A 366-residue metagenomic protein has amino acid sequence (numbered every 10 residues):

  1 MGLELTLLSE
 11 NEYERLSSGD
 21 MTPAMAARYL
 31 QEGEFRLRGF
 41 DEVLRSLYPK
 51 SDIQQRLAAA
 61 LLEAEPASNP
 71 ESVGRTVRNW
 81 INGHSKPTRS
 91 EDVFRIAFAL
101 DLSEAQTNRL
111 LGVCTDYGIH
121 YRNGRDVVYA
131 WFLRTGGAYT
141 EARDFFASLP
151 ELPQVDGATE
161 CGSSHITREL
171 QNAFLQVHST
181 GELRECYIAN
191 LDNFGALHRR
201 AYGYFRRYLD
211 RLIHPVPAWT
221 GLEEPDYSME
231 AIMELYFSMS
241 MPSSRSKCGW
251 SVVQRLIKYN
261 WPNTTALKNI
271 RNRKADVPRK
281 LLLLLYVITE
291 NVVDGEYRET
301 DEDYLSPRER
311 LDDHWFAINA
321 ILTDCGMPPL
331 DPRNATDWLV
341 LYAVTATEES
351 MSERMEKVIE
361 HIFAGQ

Functional and structural regions predicted by a protein language model:
G2-E63, F145-D156: A short, Lys/Arg-rich alpha-helix, primarily the initiator
T22, G33, E353-Q366: Extended, solvent-exposed, polar/acidic, compositionally biased regions
R28, F94, E104-T159, T300-S350 (+1 more regions): Short amphipathic recognition helices of helix-turn-helix/homeodomain-type DNA-binding modules
L37-D41, G74, R125: Short, leucine-enriched amphipathic alpha-helices that occur as contiguous helical runs
D52-Q55, S90-F94, D126: A generic alpha-helix surface/boundary motif
L62-T88, V113-D116: Recognition helix of helix-turn-helix/homeodomain-like DNA-binding domains that insert into the DNA major groove
H84-A99: Short, basic-rich loop-to-helix N-cap that marks the start of a DNA-contacting helix
A158-L330: Long, charge-rich C-terminal accessory regions
